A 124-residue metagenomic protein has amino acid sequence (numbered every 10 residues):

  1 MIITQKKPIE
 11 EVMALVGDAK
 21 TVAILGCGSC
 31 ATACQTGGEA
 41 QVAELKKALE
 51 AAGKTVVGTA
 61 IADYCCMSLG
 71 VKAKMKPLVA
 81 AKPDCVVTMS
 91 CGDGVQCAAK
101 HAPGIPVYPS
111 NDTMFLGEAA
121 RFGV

Functional and structural regions predicted by a protein language model:
M1-V124: Iron-sulfur-associated redox domains of electron-transfer enzymes in respiratory and anaerobic energy metabolism
